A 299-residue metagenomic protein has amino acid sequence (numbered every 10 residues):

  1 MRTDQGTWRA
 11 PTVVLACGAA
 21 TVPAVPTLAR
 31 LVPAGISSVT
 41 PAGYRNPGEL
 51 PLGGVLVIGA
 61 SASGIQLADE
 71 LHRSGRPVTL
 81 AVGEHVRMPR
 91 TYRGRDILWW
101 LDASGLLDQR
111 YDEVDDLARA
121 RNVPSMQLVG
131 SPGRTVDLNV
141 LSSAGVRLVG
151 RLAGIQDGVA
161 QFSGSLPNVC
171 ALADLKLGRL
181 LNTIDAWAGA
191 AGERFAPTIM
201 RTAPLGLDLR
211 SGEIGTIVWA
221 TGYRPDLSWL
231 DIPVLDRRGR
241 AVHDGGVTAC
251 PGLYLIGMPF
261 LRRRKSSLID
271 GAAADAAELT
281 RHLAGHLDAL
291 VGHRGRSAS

Functional and structural regions predicted by a protein language model:
M1-S299: Flavin (primarily FAD) cofactor-binding/catalytic cores of flavoenzymes
